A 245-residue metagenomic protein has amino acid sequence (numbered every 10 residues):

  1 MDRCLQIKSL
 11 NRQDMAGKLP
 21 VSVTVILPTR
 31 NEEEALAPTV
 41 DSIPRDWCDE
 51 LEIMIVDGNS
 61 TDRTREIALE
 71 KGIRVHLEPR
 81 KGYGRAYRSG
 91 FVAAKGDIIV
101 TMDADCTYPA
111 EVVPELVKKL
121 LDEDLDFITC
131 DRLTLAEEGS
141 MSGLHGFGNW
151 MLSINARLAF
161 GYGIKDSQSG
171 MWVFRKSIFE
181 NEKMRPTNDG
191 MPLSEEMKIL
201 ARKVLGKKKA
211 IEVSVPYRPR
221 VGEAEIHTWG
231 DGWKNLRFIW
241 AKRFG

Functional and structural regions predicted by a protein language model:
M1-S22, A159-Y162, R185-G245: Hydrophobic helical membrane-anchoring modules
L5-R12, N31-R45: Short, well-formed alpha-helical segments that are part of the catalytic scaffolds of diverse glycosyltransferases
V21-L27, L36, S42-I43, L51-V56: Hydrophobic targeting segments
E32-A35, S60, Y83, P109: Donor nucleotide-sugar binding loop of glycosyltransferases
D57-R65: A conserved acidic beta->alpha catalytic loop
P79-V92, A110-M191, P219-G230, L236: Acceptor/aglycone-binding surface of glycosyltransferases and processive sugar-polymer synthases
I99: Short aromatic/hydrophobic "clamp" motif used to bind/position activated sugar donors
D103-Y108: The conserved acidic donor/metal-binding loop of glycosyltransferases
